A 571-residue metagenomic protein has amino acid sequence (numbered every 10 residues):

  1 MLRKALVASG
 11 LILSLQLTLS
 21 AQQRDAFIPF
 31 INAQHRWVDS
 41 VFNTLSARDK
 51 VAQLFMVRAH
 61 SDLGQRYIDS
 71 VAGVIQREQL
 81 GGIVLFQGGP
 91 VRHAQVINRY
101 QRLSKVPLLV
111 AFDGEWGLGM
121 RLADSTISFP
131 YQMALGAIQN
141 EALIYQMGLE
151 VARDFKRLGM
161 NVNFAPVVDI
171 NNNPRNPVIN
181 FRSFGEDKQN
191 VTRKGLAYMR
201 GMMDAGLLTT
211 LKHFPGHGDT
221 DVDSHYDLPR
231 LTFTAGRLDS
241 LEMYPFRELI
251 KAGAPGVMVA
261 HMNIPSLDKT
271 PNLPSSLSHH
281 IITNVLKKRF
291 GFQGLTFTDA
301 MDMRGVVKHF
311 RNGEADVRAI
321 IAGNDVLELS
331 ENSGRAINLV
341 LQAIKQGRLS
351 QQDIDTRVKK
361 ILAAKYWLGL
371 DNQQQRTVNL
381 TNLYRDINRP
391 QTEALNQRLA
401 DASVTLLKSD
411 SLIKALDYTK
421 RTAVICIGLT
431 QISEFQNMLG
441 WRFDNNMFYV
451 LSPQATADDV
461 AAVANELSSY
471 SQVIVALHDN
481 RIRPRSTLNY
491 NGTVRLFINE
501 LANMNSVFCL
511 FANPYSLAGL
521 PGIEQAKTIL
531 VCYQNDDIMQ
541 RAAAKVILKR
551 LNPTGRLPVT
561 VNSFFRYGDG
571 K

Functional and structural regions predicted by a protein language model:
M1-R24: Bacterial Sec-dependent N-terminal signal peptides
A21-V57, D62-G73, K288, N312-K571: Preference for extracellular/luminal or secreted protein segments
S46, I83, V91-L108, L118-M120 (+2 more regions): Second-shell residues forming the walls of enzyme active-site clefts
A52, A72-P90, P174-R175, I250-L273 (+1 more regions): Short acidic, glycine-rich surface-loop motifs adjacent to enzyme active sites
H60-L63, F112-M120, N161-N171, L211-H217 (+3 more regions): Short glycine-enriched loops at secondary-structure junctions
L63-I75, I144-V151, D239-F246, N312-D316: Short, acidic/polar
S70-F86, L149-V162: Catalytic domains of carbohydrate-active enzymes, especially glycoside hydrolases
A137-M160, V167-S183, K188, G195 (+3 more regions): A substrate-binding/cap region within the structured catalytic cores of diverse enzymes
